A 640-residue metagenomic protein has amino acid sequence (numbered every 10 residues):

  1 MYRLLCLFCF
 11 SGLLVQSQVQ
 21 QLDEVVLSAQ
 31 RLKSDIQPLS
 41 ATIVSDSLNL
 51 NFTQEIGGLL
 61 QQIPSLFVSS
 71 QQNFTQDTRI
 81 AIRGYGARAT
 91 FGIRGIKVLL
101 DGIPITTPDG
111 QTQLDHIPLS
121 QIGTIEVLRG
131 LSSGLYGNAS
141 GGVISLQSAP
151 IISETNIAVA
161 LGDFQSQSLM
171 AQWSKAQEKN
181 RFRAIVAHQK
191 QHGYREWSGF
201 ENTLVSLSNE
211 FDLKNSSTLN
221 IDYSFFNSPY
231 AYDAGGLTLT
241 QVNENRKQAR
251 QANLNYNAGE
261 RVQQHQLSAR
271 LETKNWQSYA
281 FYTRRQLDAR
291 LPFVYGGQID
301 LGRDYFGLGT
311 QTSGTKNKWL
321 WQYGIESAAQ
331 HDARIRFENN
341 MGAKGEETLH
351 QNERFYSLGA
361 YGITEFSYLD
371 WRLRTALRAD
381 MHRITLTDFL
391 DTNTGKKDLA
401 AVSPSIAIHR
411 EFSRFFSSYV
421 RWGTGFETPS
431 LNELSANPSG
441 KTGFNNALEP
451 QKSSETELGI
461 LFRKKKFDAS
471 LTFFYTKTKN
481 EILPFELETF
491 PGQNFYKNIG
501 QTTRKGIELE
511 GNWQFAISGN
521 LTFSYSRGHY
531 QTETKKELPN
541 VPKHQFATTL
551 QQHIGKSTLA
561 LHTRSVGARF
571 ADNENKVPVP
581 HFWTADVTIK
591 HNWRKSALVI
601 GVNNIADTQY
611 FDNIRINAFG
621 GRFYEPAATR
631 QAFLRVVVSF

Functional and structural regions predicted by a protein language model:
D23-N51, Q76-A81, I96: N-terminal periplasmic "start-of-domain" segments of outer-membrane beta-barrel proteins
I96, I103-R129: Short acidic/polar hinge/loop motifs at secondary-structure boundaries that mediate gating or recognition
T124, L131-S133, V143, Q147-K175 (+3 more regions): Short strand-turn segments of transmembrane beta-barrel domains in outer membranes, especially the first one or two
D163-K190, R195-D233, A258-K274, G314-K316 (+3 more regions): Transmembrane beta-barrel wall of Gram-negative outer-membrane proteins
T240, A329-N340, M381-D388, K396 (+5 more regions): Surface-exposed extracellular loop regions of Gram-negative outer-membrane beta-barrel proteins, predominantly
L301-T312, F355-Y361, N445-E449, E455 (+3 more regions): Outer membrane beta-barrel strand-and-loop segments of large Gram-negative receptors, especially TonB-dependent
T315-K318, S367, F474-K477, F495-D572 (+3 more regions): Gram-negative outer-membrane beta-barrel transporters
K479, S565-F570, K590-F640: C-terminal beta-signal and adjacent terminal beta-strands/loops of Gram-negative outer-membrane beta-barrel proteins
